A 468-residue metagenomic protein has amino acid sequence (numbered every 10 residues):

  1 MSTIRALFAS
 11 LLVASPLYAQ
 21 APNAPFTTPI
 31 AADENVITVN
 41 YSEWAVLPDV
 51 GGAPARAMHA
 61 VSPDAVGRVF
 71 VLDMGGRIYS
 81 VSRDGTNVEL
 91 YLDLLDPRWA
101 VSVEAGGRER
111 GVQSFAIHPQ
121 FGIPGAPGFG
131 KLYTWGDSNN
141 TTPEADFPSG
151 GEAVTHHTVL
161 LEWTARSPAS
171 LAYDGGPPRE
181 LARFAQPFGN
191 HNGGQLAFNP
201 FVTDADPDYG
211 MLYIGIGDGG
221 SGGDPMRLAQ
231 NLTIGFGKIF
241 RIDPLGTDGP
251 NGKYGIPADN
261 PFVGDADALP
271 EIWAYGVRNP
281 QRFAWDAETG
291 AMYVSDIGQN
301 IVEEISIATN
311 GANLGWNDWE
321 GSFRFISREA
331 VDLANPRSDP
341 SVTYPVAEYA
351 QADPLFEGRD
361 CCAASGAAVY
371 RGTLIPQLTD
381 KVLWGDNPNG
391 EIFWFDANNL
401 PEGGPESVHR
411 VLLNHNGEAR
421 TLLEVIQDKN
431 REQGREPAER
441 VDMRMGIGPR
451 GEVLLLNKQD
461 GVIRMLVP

Functional and structural regions predicted by a protein language model:
M1-T3: N-terminal secretory signal peptides that target proteins for export/translocation
A6-P16: Bacterial N-terminal signal peptides
Q20-G223, R282-W285, G290-G298, D360-N399 (+1 more regions): Acidic, Gly/Ser/Thr-rich repeat motifs that build Ca2+-stabilized beta-propeller blades
T27-G52, G85-G106, E162-P187, D208 (+3 more regions): Blade-edge beta-strand/turn elements of extracellular beta-propeller and related beta-sheet repeat scaffolds
S221-I234: Acidic/polar, solvent-exposed loop segments in beta-strand-rich repeat domains
G246-D248, A308-P340: Mobile, glycine-enriched helix-loop/loop "lid" segments at the mouths of ligand-binding/catalytic clefts that gate
A266-S306: Repeat-solenoid scaffold signature
A312, F323, R328-V331, V342 (+2 more regions): Long, low-charge, small-residue-enriched segments that form tightly packed helices used for assembly/packing
